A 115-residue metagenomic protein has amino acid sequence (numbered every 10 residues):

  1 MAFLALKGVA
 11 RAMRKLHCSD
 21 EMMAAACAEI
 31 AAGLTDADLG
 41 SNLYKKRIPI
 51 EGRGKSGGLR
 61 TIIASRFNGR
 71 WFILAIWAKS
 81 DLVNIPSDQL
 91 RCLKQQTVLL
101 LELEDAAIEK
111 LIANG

Functional and structural regions predicted by a protein language model:
M1-E21, A113-G115: Arg/Lys-rich, positively charged N-terminal/basic patches that mediate binding to nucleic acids
A5, M22-A26, K55-G58, R70 (+1 more regions): Amphipathic alpha-helical interface surfaces
L6-M13, E29, K45, I76: A near-ubiquitous, low-amplitude feature marking generic local secondary-structure context
L16-C27, D38-P49, Q95, L101-L103: Sequence/structural signature of beta-propeller domains
D36-D81: Basic/aromatic recognition patch in beta-strand/loop cores that engages polyanionic ligands
A64-G115: Enriched for short, Lys/Arg-rich terminal
